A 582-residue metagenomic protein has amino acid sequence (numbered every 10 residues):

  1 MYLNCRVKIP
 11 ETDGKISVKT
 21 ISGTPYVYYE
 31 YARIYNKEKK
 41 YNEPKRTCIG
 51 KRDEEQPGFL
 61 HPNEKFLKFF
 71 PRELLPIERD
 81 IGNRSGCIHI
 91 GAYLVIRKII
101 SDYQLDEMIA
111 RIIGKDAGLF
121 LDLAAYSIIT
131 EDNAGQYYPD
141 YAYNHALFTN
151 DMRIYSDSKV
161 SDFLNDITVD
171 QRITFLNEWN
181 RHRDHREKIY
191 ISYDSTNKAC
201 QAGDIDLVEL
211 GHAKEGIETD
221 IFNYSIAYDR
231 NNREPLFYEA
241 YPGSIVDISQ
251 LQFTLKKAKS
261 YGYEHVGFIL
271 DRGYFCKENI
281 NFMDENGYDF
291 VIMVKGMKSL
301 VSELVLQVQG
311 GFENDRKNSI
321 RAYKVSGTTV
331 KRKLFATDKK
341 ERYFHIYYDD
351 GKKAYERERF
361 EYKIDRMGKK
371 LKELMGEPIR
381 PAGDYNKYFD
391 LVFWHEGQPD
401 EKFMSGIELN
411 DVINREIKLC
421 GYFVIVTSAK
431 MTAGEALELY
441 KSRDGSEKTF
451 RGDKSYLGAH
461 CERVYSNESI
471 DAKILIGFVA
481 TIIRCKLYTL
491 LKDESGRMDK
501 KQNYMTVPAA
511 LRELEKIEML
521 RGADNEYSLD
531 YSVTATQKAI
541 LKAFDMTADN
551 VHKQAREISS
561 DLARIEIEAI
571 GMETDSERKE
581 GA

Functional and structural regions predicted by a protein language model:
M1-S192, T196-A202, S225-Y238, P242-S244 (+4 more regions): Dynamic "connector" segments at or just before major functional cores
Y29, Y138-P139, S192-D194, R233 (+5 more regions): Conserved structural-core and active-site-/substrate-pathway-adjacent residues in large, well-folded domains of enzymes
N36, H145-M152, D170, D184-R186 (+5 more regions): Secondary-structure transition/capping motifs at alpha-helix termini and the adjoining loop/turn into the next element
G118, T130, M152, S156 (+7 more regions): Secondary-structure capping and boundary motifs in well-ordered enzyme cores
D220, A240, D289-L439, L511-A582: An anionic, glycine-rich sequence signature occurring as long contiguous blocks
A240, I245-K256, S260-Y261, Y274-I320 (+2 more regions): Catalytic or ion-translocation cores adjacent to nucleophile or general acid/base/metal-coordination motifs in diverse
V266-F275: Acidic/histidine-rich, metal-coordinating catalytic segments
A436-R463: Short amphipathic alpha-helical "interface-anchor" segments enriched in bulky aromatics
